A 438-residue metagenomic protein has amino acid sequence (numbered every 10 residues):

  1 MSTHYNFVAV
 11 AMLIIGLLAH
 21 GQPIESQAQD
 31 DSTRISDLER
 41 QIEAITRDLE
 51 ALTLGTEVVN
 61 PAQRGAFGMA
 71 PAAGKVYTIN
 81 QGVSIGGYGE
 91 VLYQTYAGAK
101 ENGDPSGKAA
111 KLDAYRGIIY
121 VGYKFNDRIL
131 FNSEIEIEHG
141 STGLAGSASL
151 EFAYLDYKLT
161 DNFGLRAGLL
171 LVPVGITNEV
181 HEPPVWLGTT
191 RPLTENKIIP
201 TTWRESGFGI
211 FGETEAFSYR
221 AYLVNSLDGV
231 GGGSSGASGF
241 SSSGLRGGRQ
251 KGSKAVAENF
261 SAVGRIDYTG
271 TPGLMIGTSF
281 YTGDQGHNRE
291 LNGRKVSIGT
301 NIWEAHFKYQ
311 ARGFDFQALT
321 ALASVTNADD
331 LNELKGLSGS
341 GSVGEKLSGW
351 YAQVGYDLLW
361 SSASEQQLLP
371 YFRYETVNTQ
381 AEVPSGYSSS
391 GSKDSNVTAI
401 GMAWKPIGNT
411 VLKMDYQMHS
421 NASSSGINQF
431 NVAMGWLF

Functional and structural regions predicted by a protein language model:
M1-A11: Bacterial N-terminal signal peptides that target proteins for export
A9-H20: Bacterial N-terminal signal peptides
Q22-E90, A99: N-terminal periplasmic/intermembrane-space "pro-region" immediately following the signal or transit peptide
A72-E101, S106-V230, E258-V263, D267-M275 (+3 more regions): Outer membrane beta-barrel
S106, A153-K158, N178, W186 (+1 more regions): Outer-membrane beta-barrel pore domains
A109, V180-E182, T194-P200, S234-A237 (+5 more regions): Extracellular/periplasm-exposed beta-strand and loop segments of Gram-negative cell-envelope proteins, dominated by
Y219, N225-L227, S238-G247: A short, charged helix-loop
G231, S241-R289: Loop-centered beta-sheet repeat module
